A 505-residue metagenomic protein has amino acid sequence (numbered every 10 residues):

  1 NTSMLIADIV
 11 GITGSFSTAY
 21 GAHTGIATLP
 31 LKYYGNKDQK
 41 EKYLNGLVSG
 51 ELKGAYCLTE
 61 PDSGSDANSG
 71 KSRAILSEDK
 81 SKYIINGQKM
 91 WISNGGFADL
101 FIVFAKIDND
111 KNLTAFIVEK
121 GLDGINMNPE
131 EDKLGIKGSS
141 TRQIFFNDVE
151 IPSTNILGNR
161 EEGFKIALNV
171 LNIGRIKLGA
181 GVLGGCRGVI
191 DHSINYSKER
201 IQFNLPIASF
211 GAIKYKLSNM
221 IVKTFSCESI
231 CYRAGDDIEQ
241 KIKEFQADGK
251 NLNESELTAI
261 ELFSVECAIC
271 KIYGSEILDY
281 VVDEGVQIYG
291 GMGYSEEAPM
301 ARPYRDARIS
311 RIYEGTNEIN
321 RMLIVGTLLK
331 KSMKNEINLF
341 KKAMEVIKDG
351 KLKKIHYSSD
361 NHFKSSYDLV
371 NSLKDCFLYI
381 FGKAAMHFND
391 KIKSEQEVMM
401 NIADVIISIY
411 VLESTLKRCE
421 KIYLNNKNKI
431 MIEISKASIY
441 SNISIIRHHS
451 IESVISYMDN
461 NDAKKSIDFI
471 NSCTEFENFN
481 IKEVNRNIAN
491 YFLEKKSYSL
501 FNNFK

Functional and structural regions predicted by a protein language model:
N1-G50, S93-L100, T224, E228 (+4 more regions): Internal helix-loop-helix
N1-Y20, K32, S49, C57-D62 (+7 more regions): Active-site beta-strand/loop segments that form the cofactor-binding cradle of oxidoreductase flavoproteins
I26, N169, V281, G291-F363 (+1 more regions): Glycine-rich phosphate/cofactor-binding loops in nucleotide/flavin-utilizing enzymes
C57, N219-V282: Gly/Pro-rich turn-and-neighbor structural signature
S81-M127: A short core secondary-structure module
N126-E228, E239, F263, A268 (+2 more regions): Glycine-rich beta->alpha junctions and the first turn(s) of the following alpha-helix
A259-M292, I432-S450: Charged, glycine-rich active-site and insertion segments that engage polyanionic ligands
G350-K505: C-terminal amphipathic alpha-helical interaction region
